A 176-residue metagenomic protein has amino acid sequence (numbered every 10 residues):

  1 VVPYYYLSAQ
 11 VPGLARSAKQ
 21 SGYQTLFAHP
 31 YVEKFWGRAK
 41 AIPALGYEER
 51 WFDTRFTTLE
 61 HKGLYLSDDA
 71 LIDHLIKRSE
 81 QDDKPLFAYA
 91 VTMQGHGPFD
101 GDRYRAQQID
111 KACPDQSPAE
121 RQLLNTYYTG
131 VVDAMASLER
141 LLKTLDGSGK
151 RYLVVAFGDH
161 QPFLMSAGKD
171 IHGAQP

Functional and structural regions predicted by a protein language model:
V1-P176: Solvent-exposed soluble domains appended to multi-pass membrane proteins
